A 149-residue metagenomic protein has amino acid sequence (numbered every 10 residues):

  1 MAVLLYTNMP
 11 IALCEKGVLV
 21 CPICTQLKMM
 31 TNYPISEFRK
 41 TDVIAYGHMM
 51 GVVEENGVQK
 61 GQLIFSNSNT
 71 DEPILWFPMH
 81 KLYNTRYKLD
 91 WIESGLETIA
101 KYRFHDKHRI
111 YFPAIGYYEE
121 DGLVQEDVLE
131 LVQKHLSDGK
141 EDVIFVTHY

Functional and structural regions predicted by a protein language model:
M1-Y149: Macrodomain-like recognition of ADP-ribose-binding/processing modules
